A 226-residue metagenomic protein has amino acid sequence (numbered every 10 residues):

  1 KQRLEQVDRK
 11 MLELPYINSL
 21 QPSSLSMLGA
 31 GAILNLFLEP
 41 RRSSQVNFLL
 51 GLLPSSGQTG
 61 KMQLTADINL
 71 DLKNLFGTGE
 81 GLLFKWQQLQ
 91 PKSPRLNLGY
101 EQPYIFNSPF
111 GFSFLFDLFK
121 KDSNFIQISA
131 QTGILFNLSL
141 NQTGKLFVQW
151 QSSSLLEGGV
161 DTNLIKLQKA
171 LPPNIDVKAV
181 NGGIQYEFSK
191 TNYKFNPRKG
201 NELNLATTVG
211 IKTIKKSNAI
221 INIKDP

Functional and structural regions predicted by a protein language model:
Q2-T207: Gram-negative/organellar outer-membrane beta-barrel architecture
L171, K215-N218: Gram-negative outer-membrane assembly/targeting C-terminal domains
A206-I214: Short glycine-rich beta-strand segments
S217-P226: Solvent-exposed loop segments that connect transmembrane elements
